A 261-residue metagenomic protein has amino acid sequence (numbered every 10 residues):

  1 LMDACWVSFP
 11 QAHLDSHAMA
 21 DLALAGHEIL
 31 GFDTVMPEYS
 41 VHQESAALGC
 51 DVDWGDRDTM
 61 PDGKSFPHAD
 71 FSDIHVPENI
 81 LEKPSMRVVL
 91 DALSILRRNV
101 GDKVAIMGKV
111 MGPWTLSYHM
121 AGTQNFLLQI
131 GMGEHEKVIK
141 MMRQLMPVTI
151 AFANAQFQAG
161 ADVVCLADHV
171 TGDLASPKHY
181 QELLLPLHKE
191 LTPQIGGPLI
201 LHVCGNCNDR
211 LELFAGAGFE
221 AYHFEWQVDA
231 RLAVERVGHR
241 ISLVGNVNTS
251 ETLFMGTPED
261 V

Functional and structural regions predicted by a protein language model:
L1, F9, D33, I80-V261: Active-site loop segments of alpha/beta catalytic cores
L1-D21, F66-N79, H202-N208: Amphipathic repeat-derived elements
L1-D56, D91, I95-R98, K140 (+1 more regions): N-terminal basic, low-complexity leaders that serve as flexible interaction/assembly modules and, when applicable, as
T34-F66, S72-E82, G160-Y180: Glycine-rich, proline-tolerant flexible connector loops at the mouths of alpha/beta enzymes
D51-D58, D62-P67, Y118-L128, G238: Short, flexible, mixed-charge acidic loops at enzyme active sites
